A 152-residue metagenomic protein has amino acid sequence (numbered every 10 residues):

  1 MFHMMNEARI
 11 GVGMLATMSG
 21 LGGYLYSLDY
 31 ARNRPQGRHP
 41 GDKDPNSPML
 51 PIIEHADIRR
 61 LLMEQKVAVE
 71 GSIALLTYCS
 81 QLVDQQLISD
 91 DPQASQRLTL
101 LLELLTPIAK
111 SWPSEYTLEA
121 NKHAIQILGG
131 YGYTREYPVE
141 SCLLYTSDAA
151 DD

Functional and structural regions predicted by a protein language model:
E7-M14, E103-S111: Short, conserved micro-motifs enriched in small and acidic residues
I10-P48, A68-D90, P113-G130: Long, well-ordered alpha-helical segments
P51-I58: Terminal amphipathic helices with adjacent charged low-complexity linkers/tails
R135-L144: Thiamine diphosphate
Y145-A150: Conserved small/polar residues in nucleotide/adenosyl-binding loops
